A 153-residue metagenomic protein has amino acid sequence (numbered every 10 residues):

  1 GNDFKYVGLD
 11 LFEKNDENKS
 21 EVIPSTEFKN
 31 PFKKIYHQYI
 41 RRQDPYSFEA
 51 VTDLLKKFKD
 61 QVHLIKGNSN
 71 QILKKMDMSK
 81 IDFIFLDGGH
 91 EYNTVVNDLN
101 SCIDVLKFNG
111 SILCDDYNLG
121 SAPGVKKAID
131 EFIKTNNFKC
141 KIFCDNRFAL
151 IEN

Functional and structural regions predicted by a protein language model:
G1-N153: S-adenosylmethionine/decaboxylated-SAM
